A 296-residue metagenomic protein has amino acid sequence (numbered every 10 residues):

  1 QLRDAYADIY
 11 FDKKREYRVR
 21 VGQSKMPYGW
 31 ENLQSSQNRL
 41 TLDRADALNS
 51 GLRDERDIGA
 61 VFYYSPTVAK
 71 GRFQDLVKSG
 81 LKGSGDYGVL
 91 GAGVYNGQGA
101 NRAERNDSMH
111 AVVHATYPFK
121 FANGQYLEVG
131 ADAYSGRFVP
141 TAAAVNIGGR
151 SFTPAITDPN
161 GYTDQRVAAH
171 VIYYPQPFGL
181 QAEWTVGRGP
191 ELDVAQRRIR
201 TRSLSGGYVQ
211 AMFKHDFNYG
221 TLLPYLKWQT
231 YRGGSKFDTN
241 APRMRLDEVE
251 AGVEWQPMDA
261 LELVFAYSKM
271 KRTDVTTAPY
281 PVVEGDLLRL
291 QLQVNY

Functional and structural regions predicted by a protein language model:
Q1-G97, R105-V112, T116-N123, S135 (+5 more regions): Outer membrane beta-barrel
Y6-D12, Q23, N32-Q34, N123-Y296: Outer-membrane beta-barrel pore domains
G99-N106, Y162-D164: Interfacial loop-to-helix transition and helix-capping segments at the boundaries of transmembrane helices
